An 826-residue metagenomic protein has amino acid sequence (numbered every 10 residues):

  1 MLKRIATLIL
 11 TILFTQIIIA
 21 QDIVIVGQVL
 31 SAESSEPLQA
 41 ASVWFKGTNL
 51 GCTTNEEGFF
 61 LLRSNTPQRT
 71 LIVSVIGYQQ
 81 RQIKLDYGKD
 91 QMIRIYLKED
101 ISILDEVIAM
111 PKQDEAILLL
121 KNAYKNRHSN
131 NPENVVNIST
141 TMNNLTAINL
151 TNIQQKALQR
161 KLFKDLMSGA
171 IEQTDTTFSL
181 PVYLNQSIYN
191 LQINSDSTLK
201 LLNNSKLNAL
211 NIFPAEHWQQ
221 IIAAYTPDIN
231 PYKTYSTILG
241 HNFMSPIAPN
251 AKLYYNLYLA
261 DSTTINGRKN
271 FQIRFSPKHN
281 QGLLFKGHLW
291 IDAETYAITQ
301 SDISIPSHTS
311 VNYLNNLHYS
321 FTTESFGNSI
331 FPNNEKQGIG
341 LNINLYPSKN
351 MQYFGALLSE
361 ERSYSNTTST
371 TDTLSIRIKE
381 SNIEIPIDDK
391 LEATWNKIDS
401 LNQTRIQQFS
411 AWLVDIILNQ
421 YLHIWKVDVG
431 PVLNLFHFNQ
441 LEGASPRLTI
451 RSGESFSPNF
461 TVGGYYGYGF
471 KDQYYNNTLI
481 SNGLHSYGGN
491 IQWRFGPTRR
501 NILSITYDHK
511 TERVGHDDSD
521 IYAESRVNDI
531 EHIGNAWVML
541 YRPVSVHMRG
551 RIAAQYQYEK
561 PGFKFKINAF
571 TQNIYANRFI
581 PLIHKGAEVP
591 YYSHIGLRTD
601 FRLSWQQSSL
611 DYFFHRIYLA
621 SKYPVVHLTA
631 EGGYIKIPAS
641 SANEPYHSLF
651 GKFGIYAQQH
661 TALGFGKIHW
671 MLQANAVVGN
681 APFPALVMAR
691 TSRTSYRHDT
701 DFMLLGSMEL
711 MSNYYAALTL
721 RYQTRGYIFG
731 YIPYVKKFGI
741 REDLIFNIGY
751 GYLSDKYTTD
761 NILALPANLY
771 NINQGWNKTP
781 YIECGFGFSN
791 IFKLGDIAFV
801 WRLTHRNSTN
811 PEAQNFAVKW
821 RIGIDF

Functional and structural regions predicted by a protein language model:
M1-Q28, V43, L104, G666-A674 (+4 more regions): Bacterial Sec-dependent N-terminal signal peptides
I23-I25, A32-G47, T66: Short, ordered, surface-exposed loop/turn motifs in non-cytosolic proteins
I25-S31, G58, I95: A short, amphipathic beta-strand motif
F45-K46, I72-I83: A short, solvent-exposed loop/turn motif at the edges and junctions of modular extracellular/periplasmic domains
T48-F59: Short, acidic Ser/Thr/Gly-rich low-complexity loop/linker segments typical of extracellular and cell-surface proteins
D86-P111: Extracellular beta-sheet/turn segments enriched in Thr/Pro/Gly and aliphatic residues
I101, M110-N270, S276-L284, K349-H437 (+6 more regions): Structured extracytoplasmic
T237-F243, A248, S369-F826: Exposed, low-structure sequence patches enriched in small/polar residues
